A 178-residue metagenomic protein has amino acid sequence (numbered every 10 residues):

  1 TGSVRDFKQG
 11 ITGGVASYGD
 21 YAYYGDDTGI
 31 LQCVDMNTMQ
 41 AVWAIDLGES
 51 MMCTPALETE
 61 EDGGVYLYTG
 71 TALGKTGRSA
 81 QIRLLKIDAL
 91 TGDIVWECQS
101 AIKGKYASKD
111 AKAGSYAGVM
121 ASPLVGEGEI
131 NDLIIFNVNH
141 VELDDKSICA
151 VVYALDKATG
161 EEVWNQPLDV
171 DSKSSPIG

Functional and structural regions predicted by a protein language model:
T1-G178: Extracytoplasmic/lumenal domain signature
